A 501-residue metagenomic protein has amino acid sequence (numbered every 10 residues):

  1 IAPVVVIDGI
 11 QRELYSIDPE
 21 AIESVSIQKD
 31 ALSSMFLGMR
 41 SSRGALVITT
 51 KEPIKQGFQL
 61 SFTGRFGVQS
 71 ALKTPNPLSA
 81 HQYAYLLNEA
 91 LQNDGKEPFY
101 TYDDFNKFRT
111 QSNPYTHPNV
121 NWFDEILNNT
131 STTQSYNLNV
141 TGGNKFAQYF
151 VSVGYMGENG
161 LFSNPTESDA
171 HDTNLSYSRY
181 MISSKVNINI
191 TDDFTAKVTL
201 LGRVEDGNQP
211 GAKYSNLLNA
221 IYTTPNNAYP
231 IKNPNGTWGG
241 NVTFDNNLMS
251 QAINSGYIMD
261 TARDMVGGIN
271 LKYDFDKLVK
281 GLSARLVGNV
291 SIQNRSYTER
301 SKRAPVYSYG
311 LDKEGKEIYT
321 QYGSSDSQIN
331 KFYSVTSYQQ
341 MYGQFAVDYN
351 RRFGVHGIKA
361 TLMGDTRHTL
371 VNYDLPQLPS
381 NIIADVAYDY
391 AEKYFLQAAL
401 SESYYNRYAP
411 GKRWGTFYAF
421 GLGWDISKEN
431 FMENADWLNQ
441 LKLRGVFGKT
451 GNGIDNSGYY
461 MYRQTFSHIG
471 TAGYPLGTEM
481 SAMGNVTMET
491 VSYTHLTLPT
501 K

Functional and structural regions predicted by a protein language model:
I1-P3, I10-Y15, L32-A262, N270-K272 (+2 more regions): Membrane-proximal, glycine/serine-rich, low-complexity loop/turn segments characteristic of large bacterial
I7-I10, S427: Short gly/ser/thr-rich secondary-structure transition/capping motifs
K29: Short loop/edge segments at beta-strand edges and connector loops that shape dinucleotide/nucleotide cofactor-binding
Q134, K185-V204, Q209-Y214, I221-Y222 (+3 more regions): Extracellular/periplasmic, surface-exposed regions of secreted and cell-surface proteins
V306: Active-site-proximal polar cores
T497-K501: Short "domain-exit" segments at the C-terminal end of structured domains
